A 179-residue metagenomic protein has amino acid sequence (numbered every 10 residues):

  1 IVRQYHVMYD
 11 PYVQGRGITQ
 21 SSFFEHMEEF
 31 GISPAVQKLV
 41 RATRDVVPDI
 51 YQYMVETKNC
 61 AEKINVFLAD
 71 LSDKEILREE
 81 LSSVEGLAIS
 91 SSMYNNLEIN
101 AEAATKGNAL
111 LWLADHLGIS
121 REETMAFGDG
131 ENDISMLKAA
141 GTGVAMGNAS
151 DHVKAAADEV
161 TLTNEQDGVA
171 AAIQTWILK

Functional and structural regions predicted by a protein language model:
I1, Y5-M8, Y12-F127: Conserved acidic, metal-coordinating active-site core of Asp-based, Mg2+-dependent phosphoryl-transfer enzymes
S82, L97-K179: Mg2+-dependent phosphoryl-transfer enzymes with acidic/Ser/Thr/Gly-rich catalytic loops
